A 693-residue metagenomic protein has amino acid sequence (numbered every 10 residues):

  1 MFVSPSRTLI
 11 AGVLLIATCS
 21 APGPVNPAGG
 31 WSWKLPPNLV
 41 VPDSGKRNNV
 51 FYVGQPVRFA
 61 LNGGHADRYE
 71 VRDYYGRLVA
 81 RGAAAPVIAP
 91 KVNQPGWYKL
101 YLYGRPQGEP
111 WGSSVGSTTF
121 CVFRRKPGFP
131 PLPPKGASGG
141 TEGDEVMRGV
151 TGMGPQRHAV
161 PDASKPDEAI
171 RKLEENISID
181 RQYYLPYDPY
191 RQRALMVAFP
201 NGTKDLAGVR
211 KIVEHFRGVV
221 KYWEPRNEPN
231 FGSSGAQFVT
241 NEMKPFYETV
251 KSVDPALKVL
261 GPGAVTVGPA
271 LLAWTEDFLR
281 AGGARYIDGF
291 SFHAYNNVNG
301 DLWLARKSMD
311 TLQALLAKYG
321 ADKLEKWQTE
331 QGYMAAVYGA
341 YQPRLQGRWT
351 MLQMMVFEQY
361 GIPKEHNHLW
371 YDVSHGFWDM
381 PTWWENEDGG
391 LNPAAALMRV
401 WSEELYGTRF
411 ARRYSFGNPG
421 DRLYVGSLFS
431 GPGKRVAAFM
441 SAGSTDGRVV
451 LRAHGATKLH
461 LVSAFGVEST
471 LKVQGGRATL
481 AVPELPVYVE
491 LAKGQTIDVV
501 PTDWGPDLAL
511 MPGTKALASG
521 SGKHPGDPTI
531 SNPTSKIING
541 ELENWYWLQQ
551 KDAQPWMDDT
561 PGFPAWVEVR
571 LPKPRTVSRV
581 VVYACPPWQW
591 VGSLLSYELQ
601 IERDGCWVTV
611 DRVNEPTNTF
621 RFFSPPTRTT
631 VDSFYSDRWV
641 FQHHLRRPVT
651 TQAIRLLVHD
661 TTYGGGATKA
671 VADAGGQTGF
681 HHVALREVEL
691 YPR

Functional and structural regions predicted by a protein language model:
C19-T151, G494-Q549, W639-H643, T650 (+2 more regions): Mature N-terminal, pre-catalytic/accessory segment of carbohydrate-active enzymes
D73-Y74, F416-T457, V462-A464, V487 (+1 more regions): Carbohydrate-binding surface patches
T118-N230: N-terminal substrate-binding region of glycoside hydrolase catalytic domains
G202-A314, V337-L352, P381-W384: Active-site cleft segment of glycoside hydrolase catalytic domains centered on the general acid/base Glu
Y247-L272, Y319-M334, I362-S374: Aromatic-lined carbohydrate-recognition surfaces of secreted/lumenal glycan-active proteins
Y333-L405, R413-D421: Aromatic/acidic polysaccharide-binding cleft in carbohydrate-active enzymes
K472-W504: C-terminal beta-strand-rich structural cap/linker in extracellular carbohydrate-active enzymes
L542-T617, D637-R693: Aromatic, loop-rich ligand-recognition surfaces of beta-strand-rich domains
